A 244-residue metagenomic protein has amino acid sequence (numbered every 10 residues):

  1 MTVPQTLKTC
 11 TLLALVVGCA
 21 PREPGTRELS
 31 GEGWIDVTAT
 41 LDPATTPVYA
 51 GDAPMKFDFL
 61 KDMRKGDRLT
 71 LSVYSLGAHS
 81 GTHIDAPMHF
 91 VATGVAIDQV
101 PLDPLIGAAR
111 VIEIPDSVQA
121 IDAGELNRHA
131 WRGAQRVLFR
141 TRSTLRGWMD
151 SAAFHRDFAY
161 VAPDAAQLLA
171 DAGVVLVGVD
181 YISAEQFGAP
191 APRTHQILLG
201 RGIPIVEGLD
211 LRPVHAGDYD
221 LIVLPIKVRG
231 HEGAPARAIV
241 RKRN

Functional and structural regions predicted by a protein language model:
M1-Q5: N-terminal secretory signal peptides that target proteins for export/translocation
T6-G18: Bacterial N-terminal signal peptides
A20-N244: Active-/binding-site microenvironments in catalytic and ligand-binding cores
